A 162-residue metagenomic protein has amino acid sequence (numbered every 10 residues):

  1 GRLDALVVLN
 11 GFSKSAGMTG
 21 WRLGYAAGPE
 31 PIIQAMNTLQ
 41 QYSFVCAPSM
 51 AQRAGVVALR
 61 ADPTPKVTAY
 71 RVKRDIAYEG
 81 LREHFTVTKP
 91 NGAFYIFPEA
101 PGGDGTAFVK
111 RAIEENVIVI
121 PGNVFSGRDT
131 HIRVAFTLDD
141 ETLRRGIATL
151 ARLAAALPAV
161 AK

Functional and structural regions predicted by a protein language model:
G1-K162: PLP-dependent class I/II
